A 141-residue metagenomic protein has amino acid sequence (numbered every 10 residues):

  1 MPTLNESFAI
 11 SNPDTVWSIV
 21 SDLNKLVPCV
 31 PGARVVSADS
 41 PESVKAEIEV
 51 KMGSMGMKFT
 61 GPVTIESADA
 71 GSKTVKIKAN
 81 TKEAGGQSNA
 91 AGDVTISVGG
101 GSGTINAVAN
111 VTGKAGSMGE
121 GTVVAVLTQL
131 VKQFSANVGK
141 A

Functional and structural regions predicted by a protein language model:
M1-N5, S43-K45, K58-T60, T74 (+2 more regions): Intrinsic-disorder/low-complexity, polar/charged segments enriched in Ser/Thr/Lys/Arg/Asp/Glu/Gln
M1-S43: Hydrophobic ligand-binding cavity/cleft-lining segments
S7-A9, K51, T64, T95-S97 (+1 more regions): Generic structural detector for well-ordered beta-strands
N12-S18, T122, V126, L130: Short amphipathic alpha-helical segments
S37-T81: Glycine-rich portal/gate segments that line the openings of hydrophobic small-molecule binding cavities
S67, N80-V126: Beta-strand/loop substructures that line and gate deep hydrophobic ligand-binding cavities in soluble
A136-A141: Short, highly charged C-terminal tails/helix-capping segments
